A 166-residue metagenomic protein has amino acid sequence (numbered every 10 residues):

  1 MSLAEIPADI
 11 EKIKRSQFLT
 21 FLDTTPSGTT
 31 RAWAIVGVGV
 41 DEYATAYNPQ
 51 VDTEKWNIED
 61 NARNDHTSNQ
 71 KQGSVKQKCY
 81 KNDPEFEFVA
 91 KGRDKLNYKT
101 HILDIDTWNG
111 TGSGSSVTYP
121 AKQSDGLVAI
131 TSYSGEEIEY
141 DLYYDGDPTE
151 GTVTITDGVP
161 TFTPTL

Functional and structural regions predicted by a protein language model:
M1-S2, L166: Glycine- and charge-rich intrinsically disordered segments
S2-K76, K122-E136: Solvent-exposed edge beta-strands and adjacent loop segments that serve as assembly or binding interfaces
S27-T29, S115, G158: Intrinsic-disorder/low-complexity loop/linker signature
V38, E42, D104-E150: Short beta-strand and beta-hairpin "edge-sheet" elements
I58-P120: Extracellular/virion structural assembly segments
G73-Y80, S134-D147, T163-T165: Short, highly charged low-complexity linear segments
P84-F86, T149-T152: Intrinsically disordered, low-complexity acidic/polar segments
T152-L166: Intrinsically disordered, low-complexity terminal/linker regions enriched in Pro/Ser/Gly and acidic residues
